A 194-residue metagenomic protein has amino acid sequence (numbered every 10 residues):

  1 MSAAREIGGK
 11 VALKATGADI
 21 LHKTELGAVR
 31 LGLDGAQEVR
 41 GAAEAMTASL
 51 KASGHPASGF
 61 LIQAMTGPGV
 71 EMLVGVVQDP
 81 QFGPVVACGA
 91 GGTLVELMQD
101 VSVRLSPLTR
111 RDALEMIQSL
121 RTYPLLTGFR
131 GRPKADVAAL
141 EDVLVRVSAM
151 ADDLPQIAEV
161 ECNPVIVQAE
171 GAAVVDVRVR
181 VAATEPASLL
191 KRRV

Functional and structural regions predicted by a protein language model:
M1-V194: ATP-dependent carboxylate/acyl-activation modules
